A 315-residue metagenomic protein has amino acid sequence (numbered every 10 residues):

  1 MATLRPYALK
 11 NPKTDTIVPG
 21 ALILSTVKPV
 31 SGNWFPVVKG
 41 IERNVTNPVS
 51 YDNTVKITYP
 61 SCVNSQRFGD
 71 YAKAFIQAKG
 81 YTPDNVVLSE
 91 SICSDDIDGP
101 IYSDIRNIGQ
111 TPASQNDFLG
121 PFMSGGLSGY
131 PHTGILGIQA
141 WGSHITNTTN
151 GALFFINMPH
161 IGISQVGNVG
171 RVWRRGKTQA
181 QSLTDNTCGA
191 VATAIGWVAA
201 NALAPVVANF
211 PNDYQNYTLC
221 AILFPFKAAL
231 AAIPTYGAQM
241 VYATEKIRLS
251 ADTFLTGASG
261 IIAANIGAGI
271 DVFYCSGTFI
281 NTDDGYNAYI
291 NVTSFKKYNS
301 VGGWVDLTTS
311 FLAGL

Functional and structural regions predicted by a protein language model:
A2-V86, D95, P121-F155, G162-L315: Divalent-metal-activated hydrolytic enzyme cores
S89-S91: Conserved beta-strand elements of the Class I
P100-L136: Adenosine ribonucleotide-centric catalytic and binding domains
